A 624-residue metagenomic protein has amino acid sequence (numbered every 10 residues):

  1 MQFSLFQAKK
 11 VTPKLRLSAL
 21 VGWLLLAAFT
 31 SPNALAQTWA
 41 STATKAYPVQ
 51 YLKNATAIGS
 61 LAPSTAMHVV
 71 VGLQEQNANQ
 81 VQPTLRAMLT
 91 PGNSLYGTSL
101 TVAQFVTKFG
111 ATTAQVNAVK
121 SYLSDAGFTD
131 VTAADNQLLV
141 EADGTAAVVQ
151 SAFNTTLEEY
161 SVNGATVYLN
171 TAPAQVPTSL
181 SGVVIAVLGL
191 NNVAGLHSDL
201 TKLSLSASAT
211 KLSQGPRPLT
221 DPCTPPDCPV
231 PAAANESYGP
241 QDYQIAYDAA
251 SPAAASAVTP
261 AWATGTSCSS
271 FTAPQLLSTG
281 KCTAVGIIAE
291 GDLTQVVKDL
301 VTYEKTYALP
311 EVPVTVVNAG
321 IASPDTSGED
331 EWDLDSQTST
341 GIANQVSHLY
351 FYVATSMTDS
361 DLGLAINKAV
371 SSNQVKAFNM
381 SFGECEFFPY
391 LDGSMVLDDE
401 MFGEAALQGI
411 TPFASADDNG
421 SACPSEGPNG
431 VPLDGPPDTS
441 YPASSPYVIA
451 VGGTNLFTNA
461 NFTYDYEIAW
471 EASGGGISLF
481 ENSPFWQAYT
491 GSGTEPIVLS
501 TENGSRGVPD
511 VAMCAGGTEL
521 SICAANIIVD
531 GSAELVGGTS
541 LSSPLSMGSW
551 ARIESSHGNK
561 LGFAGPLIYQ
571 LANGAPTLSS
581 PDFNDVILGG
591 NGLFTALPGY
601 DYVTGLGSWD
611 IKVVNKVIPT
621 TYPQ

Functional and structural regions predicted by a protein language model:
M1-L15: N-terminal secretory signal peptides that target proteins for export/translocation
S18-T30: Bacterial N-terminal signal peptides
T30-A36: Sec/Tat signal peptide C-region and signal peptidase I cleavage site
Q37-N136, E141, A146-V451, S478-G538 (+7 more regions): Substrate-binding/charge-relay-adjacent region of secreted/lumenal peptidase catalytic domains
Y447, G452-E467, E471-S483, S546: Active-site-proximal C-terminal subdomain of hydrolase catalytic domains
V448, T458-D465, S546-E554, A564 (+1 more regions): Predominantly extracellular beta-rich ligand-binding scaffolds that present long acidic/polar faces for carbohydrate
H557-A596: Aromatic sugar-binding interfaces of carbohydrate-active proteins
F594-Y600, L606: Long, intrinsically disordered, low-complexity Ser/Thr/Pro-rich regulatory/activation regions of nuclear proteins
